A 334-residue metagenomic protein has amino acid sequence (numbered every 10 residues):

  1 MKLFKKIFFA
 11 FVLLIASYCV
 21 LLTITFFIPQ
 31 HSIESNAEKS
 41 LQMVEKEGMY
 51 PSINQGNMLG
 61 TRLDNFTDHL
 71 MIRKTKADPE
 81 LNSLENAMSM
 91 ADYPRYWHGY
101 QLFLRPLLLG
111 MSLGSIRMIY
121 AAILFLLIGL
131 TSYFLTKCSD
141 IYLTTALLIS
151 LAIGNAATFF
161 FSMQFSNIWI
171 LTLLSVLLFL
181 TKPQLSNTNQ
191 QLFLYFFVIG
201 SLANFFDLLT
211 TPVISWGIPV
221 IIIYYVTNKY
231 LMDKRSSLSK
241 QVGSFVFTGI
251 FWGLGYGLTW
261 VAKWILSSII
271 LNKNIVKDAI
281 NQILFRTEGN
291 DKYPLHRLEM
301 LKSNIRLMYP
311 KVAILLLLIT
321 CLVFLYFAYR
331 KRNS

Functional and structural regions predicted by a protein language model:
T25, V242-V323: Membrane-lumen/periplasm interface segments of specific transmembrane helices in polyprenyl phosphate-linked
Q42-Y93: Interfacial juxtamembrane loops and adjacent helix segments that form the catalytic/substrate-binding surfaces
L102-Y120: Juxtamembrane segments of multi-pass membrane glycosylation machinery that transfer sugars from lipid-linked donors
A121-L143: Transmembrane-helix motifs of polytopic, lipid-linked glycan transferases
L126-T131, K311-N333: Hydrophobic, aromatic-rich transmembrane alpha-helices and their immediate juxtamembrane boundary segments
L135-L151, S186-N189: Transmembrane-helix signature of polytopic, membrane-embedded enzymes that assemble or transfer cell-envelope glycans
I149-Q184, T188, F206-T211: Membrane-interface micro-motifs in multi-pass membrane enzymes
L192-V220, S244-G257: Membrane-interface alpha helices of multi-pass inner-membrane proteins
